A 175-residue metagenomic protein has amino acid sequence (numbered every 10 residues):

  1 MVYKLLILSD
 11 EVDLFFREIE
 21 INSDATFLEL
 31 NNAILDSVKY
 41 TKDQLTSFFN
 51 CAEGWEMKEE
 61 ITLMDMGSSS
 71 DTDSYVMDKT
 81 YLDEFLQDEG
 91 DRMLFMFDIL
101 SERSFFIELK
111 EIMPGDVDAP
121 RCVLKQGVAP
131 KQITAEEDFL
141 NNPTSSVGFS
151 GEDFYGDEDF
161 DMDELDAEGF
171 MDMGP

Functional and structural regions predicted by a protein language model:
M1-P175: Short linear regulatory motifs enriched in tryptophan with gly/pro/ser
